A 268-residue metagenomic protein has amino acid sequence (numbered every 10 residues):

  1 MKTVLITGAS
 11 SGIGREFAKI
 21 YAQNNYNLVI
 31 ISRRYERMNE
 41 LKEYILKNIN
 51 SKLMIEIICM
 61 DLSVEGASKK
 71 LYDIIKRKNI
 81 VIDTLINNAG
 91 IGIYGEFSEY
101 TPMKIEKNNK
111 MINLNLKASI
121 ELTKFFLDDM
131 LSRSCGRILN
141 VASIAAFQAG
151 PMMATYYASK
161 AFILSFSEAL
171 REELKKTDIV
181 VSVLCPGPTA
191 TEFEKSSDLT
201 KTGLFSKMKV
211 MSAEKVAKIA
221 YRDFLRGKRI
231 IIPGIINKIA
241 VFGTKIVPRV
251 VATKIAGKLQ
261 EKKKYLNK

Functional and structural regions predicted by a protein language model:
S10-S11: Conserved glycine-rich cofactor-binding loop
N24-E40: Conserved glycine-rich Rossmann-like NAD(P)H-binding loop of the short-chain dehydrogenase/reductase
N48-E65: Rossmann-fold cofactor-recognition segment
G92-N109, M152: Conserved mid-core segment of classical short-chain dehydrogenase/reductases
T123, S159: Active-site helix of classical SDR
S143: Residue(s) in the substrate-gating loop at a strand-loop-helix junction that position the organic substrate next
V183, G203-A240: C-terminal helical subdomain
